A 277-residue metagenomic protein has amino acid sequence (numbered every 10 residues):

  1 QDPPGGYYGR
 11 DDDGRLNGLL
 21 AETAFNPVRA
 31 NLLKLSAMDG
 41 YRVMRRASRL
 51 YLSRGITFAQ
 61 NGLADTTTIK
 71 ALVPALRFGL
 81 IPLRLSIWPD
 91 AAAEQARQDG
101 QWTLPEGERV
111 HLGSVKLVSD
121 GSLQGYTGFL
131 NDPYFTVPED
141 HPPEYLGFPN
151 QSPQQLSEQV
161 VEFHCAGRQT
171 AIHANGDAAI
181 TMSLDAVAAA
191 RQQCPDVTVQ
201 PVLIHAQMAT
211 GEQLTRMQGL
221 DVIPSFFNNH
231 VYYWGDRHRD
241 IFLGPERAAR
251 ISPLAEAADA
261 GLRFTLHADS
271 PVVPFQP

Functional and structural regions predicted by a protein language model:
Q1-G6, E106, S114, A268-S270: Structured, non-catalytic alpha/beta "coupling" segments that mediate domain-domain communication and provide generic
Q1-Q98, L117-A179, Q192-P195, V199-Q200 (+1 more regions): Divalent metal-binding segments
D12, V161-A171, A178-P201, H205-A206 (+2 more regions): His/Asp/Glu-enriched, well-ordered alpha-helical/loop segment that forms or immediately abuts the divalent-metal
G55, L112, G121, H173 (+3 more regions): Divalent metal-coordination and catalytic microenvironments
L76-G79, Q101-V110, C194-D196, M217-D221: Acidic (Asp/Glu)-rich catalytic clusters
E94-P105, F226: Substrate-binding cleft/loops of secretory-pathway carbohydrate-active enzymes
R109-T127, D221-Y232: Non-cysteine beta-strand/loop elements that form the S-adenosyl-L-methionine
